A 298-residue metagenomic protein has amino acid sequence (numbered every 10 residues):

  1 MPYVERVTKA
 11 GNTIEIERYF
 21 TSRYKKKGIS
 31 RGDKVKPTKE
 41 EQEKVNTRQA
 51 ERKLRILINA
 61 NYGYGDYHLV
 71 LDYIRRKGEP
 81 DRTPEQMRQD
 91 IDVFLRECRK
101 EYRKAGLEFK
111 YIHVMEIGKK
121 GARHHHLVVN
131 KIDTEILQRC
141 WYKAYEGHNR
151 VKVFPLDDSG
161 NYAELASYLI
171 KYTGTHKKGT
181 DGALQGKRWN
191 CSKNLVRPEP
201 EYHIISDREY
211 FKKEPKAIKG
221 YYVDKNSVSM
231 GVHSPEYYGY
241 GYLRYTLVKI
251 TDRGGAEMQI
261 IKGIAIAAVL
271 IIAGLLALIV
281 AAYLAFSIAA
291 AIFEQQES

Functional and structural regions predicted by a protein language model:
M1-G121, I132-E257: Right-hand nucleic-acid polymerase module
G121-R123, I292: Intrinsic low-complexity/disordered segments
Q259-Q296: Hydrophobic alpha-helical transmembrane segments of integral membrane proteins
